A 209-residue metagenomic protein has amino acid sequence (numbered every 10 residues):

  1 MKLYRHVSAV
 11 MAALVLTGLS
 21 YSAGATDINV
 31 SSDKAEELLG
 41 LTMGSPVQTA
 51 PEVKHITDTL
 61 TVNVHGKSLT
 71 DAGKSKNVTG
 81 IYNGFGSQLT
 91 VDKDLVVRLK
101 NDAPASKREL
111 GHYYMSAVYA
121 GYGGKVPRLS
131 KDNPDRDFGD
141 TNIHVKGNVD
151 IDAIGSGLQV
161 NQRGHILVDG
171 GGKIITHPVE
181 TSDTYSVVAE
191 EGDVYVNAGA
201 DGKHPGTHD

Functional and structural regions predicted by a protein language model:
M1-A25: Gram-negative bacterial Sec-dependent N-terminal signal peptides
A23-D27, D33-D209: Surface-exposed loop/turn motifs in large extracellular/passenger domains
